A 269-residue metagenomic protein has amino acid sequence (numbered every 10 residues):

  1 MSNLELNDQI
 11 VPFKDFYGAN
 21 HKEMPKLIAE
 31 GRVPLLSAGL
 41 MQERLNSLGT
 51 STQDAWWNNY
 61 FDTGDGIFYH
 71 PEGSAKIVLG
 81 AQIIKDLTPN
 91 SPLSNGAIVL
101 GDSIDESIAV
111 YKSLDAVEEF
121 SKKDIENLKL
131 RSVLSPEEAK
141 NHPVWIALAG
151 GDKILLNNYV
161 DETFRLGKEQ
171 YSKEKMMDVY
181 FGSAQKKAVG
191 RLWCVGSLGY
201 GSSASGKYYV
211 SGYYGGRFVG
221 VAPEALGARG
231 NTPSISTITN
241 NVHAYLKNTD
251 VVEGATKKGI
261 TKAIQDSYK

Functional and structural regions predicted by a protein language model:
M1-V33, G39-K269: A binding-site-centric feature that preferentially detects glycan-recognition modules on secreted/surface proteins
